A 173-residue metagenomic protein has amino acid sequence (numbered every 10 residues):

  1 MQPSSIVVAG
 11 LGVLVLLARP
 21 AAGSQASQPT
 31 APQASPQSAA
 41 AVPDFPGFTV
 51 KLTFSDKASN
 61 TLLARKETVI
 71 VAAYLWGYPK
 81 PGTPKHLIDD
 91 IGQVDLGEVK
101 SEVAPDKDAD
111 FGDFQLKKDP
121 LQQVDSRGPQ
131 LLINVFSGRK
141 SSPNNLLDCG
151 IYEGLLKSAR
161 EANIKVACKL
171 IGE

Functional and structural regions predicted by a protein language model:
M1-A9: Bacterial N-terminal signal peptides that target proteins for export
A26-F48: Beta-strand-rich domain onsets/edges
K51-L62: Short amphipathic, basic-aromatic surface patches that mediate peripheral association with negatively charged
L62-I70, S126-G128: Short coil-to-beta strand junction motifs in C2/discoidin
I70-Y74, L132-N134: Beta-strand signatures of extracellular beta-sandwich domains
Y78-D125: Tryptophan-paired
F136-L147: Short acidic/polar inter-strand loop motif in beta-rich domains
G150-E173: Extracellular beta-sheet/turn segments enriched in Thr/Pro/Gly and aliphatic residues
